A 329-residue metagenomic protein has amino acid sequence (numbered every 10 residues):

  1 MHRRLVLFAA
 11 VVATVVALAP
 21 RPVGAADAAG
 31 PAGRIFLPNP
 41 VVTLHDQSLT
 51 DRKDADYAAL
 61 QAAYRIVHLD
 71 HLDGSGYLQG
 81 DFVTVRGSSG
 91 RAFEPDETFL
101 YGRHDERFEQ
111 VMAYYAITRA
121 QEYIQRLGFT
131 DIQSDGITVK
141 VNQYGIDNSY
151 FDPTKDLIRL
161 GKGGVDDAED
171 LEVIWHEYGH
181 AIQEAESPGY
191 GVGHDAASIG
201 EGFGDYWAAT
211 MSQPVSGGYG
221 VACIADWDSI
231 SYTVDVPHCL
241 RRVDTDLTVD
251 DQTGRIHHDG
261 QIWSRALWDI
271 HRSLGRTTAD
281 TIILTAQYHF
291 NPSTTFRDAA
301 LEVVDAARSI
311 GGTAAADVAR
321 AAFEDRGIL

Functional and structural regions predicted by a protein language model:
M1-F8, L18-I174, A181-L329: Zymogen propeptides/activation segments of proteases
V11-V15: Sec-dependent N-terminal signal peptides of Gram-positive bacterial secreted proteins and lipoproteins
